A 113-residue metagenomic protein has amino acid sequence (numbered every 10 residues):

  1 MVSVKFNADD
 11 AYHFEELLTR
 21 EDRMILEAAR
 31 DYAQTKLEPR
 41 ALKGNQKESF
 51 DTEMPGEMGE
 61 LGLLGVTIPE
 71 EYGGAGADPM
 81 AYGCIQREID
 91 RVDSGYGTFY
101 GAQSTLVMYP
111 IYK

Functional and structural regions predicted by a protein language model:
M1-E21: Intrinsic disorder at enzyme termini
V2, E27-Y32, G62, E70 (+1 more regions): Alpha-helix capping/hinge segments and adjacent helical runs
L17-K36: Mature N-terminal segment immediately following signal peptide/propeptide cleavage in secreted/periplasmic
E21, A28, F50, A77-M80 (+1 more regions): A generic structural signal for residues located within well-ordered alpha-helices of large catalytic or ligand-binding
P39-L61: Short secondary-structure junction/hinge motifs that connect adjacent elements
E60-K113: Internal helix-loop-helix
